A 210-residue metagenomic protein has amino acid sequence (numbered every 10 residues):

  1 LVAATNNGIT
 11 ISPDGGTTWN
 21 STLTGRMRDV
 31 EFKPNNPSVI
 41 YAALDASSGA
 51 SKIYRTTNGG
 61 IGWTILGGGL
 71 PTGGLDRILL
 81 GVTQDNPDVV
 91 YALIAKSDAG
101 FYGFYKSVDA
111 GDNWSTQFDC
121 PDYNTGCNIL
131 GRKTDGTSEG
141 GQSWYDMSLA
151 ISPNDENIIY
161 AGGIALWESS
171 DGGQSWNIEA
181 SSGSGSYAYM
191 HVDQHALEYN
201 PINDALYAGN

Functional and structural regions predicted by a protein language model:
L1-N210: Extracellular glycan-interacting surfaces
